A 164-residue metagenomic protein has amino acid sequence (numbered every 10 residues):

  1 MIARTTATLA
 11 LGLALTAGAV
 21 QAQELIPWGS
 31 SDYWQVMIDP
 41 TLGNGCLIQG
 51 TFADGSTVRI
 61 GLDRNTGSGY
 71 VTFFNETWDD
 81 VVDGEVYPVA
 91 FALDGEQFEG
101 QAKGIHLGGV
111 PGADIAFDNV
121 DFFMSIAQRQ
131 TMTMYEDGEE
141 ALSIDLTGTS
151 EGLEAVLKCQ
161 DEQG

Functional and structural regions predicted by a protein language model:
M1-T5: Positively charged n-region of N-terminal signal peptides that target proteins for export
T6-T16: Bacterial N-terminal signal peptides
G18-A22: Sec/Tat signal peptide C-region and signal peptidase I cleavage site
Q23-D83: An ectodomain-focused feature that recognizes extracytoplasmic/extracellular
L42, V82-Y87, S125-T131: A short, compositionally biased
N65-P111: Mid-chain, structured segments of secreted extracytoplasmic proteins
A92-G164: Internal interaction segment
